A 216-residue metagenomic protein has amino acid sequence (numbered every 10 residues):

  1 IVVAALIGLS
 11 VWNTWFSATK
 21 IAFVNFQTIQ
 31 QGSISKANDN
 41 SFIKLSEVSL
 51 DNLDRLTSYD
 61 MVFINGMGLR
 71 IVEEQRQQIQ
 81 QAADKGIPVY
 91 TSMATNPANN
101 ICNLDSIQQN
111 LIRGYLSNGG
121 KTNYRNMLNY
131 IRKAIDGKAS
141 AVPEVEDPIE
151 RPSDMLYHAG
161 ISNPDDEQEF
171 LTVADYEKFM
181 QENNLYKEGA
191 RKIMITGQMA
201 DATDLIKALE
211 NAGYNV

Functional and structural regions predicted by a protein language model:
I1-V216: An N-terminal assembly and electron-transfer interface module characteristic of large anaerobic redox and radical
